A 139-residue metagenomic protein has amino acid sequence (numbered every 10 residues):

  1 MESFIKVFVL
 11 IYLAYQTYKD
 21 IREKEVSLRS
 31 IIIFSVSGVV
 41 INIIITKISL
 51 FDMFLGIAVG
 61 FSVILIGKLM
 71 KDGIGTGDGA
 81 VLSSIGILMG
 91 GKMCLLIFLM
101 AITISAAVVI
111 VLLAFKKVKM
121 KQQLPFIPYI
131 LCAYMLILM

Functional and structural regions predicted by a protein language model:
M1-M139: A membrane-topology feature that recognizes alpha-helical transmembrane segments and their immediate juxtamembrane
